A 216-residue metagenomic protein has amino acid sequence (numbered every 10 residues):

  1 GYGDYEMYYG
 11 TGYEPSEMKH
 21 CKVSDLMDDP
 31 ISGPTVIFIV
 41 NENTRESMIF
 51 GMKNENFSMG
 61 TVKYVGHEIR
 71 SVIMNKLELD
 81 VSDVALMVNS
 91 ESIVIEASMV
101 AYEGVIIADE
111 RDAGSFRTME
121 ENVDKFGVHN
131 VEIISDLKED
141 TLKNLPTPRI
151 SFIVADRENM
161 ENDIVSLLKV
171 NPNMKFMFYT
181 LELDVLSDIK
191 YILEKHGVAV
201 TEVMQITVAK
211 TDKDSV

Functional and structural regions predicted by a protein language model:
G1-G60: A contiguous loop/helix-start segment that scaffolds small-molecule binding in enzyme catalytic cores
G66-V81: Conserved alpha-helix/loop element of class I SAM-dependent methyltransferases that forms part of the SAM/SAH-binding
S82-E91: Conserved class I S-adenosyl-L-methionine
E91-E103: Conserved SAM-binding loop of SAM-dependent methyltransferases across substrates and taxa, primarily the Class I
E103-D109: Short beta-strand element of Class I
D109-F152: S-adenosyl-L-methionine
I150-N162, Y179-T180: A short SAM/SAH-binding and catalytic strip from SAM-dependent methyltransferases
I164-V216: C-terminal substrate-binding/active-site "lid" region of AdoMet-derived donor-dependent transferases
